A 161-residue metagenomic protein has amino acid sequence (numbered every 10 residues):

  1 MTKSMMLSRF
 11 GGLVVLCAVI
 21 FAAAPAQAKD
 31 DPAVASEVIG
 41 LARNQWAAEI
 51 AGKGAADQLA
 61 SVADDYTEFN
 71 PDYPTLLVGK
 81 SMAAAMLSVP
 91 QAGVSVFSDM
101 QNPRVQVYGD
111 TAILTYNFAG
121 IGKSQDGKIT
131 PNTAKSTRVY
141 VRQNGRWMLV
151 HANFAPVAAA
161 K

Functional and structural regions predicted by a protein language model:
T2-V14: Bacterial N-terminal signal peptides that target proteins for export
L16, A23-D64, L149, A160-K161: Short, low-complexity N-terminal intrinsically disordered segments enriched in polar/charged residues
K29, Q125-P131, A160: A short acidic/glycine-rich loop-to-helix N-cap element
P32-I39, K53-Y108, N117, T130-N132: A solvent-exposed, acidic/Ser-Thr-rich amphipathic alpha-helical stretch
A48, E68-N70, K123: Short, solvent-exposed loop/turn elements at domain surfaces
I113, T133-A158: Short beta-strand edge/turn micro-motifs at domain boundaries
G120-S124, Y140: Beta-strand elements of well-folded, non-transmembrane domains
